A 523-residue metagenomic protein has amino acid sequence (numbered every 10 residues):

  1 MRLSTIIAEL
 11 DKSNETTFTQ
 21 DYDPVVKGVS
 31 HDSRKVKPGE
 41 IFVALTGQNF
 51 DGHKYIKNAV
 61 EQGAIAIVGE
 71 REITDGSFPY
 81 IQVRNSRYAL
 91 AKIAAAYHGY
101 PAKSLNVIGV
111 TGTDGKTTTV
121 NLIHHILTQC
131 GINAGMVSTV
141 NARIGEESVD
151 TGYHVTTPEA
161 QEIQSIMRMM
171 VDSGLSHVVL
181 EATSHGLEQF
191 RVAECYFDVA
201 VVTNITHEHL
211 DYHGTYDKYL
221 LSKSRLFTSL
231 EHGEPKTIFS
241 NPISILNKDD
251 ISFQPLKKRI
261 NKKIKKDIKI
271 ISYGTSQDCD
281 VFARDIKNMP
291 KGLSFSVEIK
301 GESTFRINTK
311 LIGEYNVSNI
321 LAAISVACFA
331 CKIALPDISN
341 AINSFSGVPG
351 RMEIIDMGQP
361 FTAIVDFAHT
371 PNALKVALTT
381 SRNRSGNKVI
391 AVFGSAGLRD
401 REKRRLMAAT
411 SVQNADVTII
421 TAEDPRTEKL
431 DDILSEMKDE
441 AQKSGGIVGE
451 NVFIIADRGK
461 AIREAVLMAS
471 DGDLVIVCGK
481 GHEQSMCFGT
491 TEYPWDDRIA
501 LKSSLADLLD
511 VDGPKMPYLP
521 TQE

Functional and structural regions predicted by a protein language model:
M1-K92, A96, I251, K269 (+5 more regions): N-terminal leader/targeting and accessory segments in enzymes
M1-N14, P38-I41, N121, E302 (+4 more regions): ATP-dependent carboxylate-amine ligase
L10, G69-G76, F197-A363, E440-A441 (+3 more regions): Acidic, Mg2+-coordinating active-site environments of NTP-dependent enzymes
L10, L90-L246, P255-K266, L321 (+4 more regions): Phosphate-binding loop of NTP-binding sites
Q20-V29, L90-I93, P158-Q161, L180-G186 (+4 more regions): Short gly/ser/thr-rich secondary-structure transition/capping motifs
N49-Y55, Q189, D211-K218, D400-K403 (+2 more regions): Glycine/threonine-rich flexible loop motifs
I65-R71, I243-K248, V392-F393, D416-D424: Short internal beta-strands
G69-E72, A182, N204, A422 (+1 more regions): Short secondary-structure boundary segments
